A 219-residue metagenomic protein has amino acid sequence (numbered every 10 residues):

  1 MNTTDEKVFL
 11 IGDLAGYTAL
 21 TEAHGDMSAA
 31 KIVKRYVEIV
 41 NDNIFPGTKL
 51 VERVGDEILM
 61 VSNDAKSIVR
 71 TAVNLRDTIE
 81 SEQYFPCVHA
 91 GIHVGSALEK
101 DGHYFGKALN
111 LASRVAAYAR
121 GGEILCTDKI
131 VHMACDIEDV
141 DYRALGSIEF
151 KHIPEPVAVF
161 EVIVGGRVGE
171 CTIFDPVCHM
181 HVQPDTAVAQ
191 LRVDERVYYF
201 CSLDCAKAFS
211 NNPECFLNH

Functional and structural regions predicted by a protein language model:
M1-R70, T78: Catalytic NTP-binding/metal-coordinating core of nucleotidyl cyclase/transferase enzymes
F85-K100: A short glycine-enriched loop-to-beta-strand structural element that forms part of the catalytic core of nucleotide
V94, Y118-I148: A short beta-strand->alpha-helix segment at the C-terminal rim of the class III nucleotidyl cyclase catalytic domain
E99-R120: Catalytic-core segments of nucleotide cyclases and related cyclic-nucleotide turnover enzymes
D175-C178, L191: Short cysteine-rich clusters marking metal-coordination/redox-active sites
D185-V188, P213: Short Cys/His-rich "knuckle" micro-motifs
A189-V197: Short linker/helix segments within small regulatory modules
S202-H219: Short metal-binding segments enriched for Cys and/or His
